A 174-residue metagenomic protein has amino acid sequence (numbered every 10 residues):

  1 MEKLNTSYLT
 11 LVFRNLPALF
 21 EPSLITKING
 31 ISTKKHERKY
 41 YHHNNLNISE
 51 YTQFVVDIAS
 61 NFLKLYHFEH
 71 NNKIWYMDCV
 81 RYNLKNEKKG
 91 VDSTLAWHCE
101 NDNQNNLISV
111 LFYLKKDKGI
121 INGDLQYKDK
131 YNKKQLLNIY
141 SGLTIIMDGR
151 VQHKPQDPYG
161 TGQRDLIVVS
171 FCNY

Functional and structural regions predicted by a protein language model:
M1-D78, K88: Non-heme Fe(II)/2-oxoglutarate
F68-I167, C172-Y174: Catalytic core of non-heme Fe(II) oxygenases with the double-stranded beta-helix
